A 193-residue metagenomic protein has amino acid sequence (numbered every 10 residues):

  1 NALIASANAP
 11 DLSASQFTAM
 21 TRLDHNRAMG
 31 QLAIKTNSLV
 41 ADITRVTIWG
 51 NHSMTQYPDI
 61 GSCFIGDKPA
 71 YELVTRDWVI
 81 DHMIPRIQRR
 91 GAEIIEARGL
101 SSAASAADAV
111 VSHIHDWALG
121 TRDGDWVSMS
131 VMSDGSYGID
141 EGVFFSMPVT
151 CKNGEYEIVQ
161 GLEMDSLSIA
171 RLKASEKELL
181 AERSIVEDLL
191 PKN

Functional and structural regions predicted by a protein language model:
N1-N8: Short Gly/Thr/Asp-enriched flexible loops that form oxyanion-binding sites at enzyme active sites
A9-T18, D24-N193: C-terminal substrate-binding/catalytic lobe of Rossmann-fold NAD(P)-dependent dehydrogenases
